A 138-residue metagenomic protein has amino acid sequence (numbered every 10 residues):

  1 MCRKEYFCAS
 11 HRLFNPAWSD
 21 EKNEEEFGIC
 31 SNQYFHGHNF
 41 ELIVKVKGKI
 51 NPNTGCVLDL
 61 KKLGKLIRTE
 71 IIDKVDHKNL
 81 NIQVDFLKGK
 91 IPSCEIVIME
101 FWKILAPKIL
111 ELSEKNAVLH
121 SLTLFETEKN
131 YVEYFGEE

Functional and structural regions predicted by a protein language model:
M1-E138: Charge-rich, low-complexity N-terminal segments
